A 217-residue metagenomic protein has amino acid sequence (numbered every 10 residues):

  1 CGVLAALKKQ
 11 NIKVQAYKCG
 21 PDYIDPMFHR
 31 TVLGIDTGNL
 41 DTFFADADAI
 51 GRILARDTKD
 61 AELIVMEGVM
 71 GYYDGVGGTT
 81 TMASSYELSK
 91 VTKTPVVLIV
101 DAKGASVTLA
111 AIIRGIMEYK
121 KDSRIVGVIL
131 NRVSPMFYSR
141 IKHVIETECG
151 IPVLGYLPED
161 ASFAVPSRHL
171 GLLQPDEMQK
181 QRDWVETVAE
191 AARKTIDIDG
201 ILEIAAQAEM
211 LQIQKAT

Functional and structural regions predicted by a protein language model:
C1: Glycine-rich phosphate-binding P-loop
L4-T92, V100-G127, M136-S139: ATP-dependent carboxylate-amine ligase catalytic core
V96-I99, L154-Y156: Short hydrophobic alpha-helical runs that function as membrane-insertion/retention elements
S106-A216: Internal gly/pro-rich beta-alpha loop/helix module that stabilizes soluble enzyme cofactors or their anionic handles
